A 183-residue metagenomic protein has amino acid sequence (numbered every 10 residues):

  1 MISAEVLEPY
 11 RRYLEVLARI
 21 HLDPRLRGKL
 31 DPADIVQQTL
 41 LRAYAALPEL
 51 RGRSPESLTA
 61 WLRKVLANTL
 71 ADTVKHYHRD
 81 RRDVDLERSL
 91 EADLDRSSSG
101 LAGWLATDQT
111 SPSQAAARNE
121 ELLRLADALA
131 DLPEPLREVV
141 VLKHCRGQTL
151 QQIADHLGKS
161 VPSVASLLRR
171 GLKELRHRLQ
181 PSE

Functional and structural regions predicted by a protein language model:
M1-E8, V16-Q38, R53-S54, V161 (+1 more regions): Short, charged helix-capping/linker segments at alpha-helix termini
M1-R12, V16, I20, P48 (+6 more regions): N-terminal module of bacterial RNA polymerase sigma factors
L14, A18, I35-A43, I153 (+2 more regions): Short, small-hydrophobic-rich alpha-helical interface motif
L14, A18, L22, L47 (+2 more regions): Hydrophobic-face residues of short alpha-helical interaction/recognition segments
L14, D95, S99-V141, D155-H156: Amphipathic alpha-helical segment used for protein-protein interaction
L30, D34-L41, E56-N68, S166: Structural recognition of an alpha-helix C-terminal capping motif at a helix-to-coil junction
E49, A67-R88, A92-R96, T107 (+2 more regions): Arg/Lys-rich amphipathic alpha helix in sigma70-family domain 2
L125-A128, L136, L142-C145, L150-P181: DNA-recognition helix of helix-turn-helix
